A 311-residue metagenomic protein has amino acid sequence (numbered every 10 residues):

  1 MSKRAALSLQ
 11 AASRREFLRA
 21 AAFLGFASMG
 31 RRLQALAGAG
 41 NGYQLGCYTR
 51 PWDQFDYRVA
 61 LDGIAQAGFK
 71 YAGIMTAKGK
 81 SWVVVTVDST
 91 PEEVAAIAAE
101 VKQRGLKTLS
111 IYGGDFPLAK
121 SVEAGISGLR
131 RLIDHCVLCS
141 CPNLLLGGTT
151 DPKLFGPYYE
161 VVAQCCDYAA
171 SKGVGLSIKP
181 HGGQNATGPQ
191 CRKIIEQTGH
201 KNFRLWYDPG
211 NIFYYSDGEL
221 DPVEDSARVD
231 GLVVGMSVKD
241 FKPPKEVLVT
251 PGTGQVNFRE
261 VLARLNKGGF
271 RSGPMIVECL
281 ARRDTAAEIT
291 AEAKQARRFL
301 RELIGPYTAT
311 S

Functional and structural regions predicted by a protein language model:
M1-S13: N-terminal secretory signal peptides
E16, A21-G30, R58-V59, E100-K107 (+2 more regions): Active-site acidic/histidine proton-transfer and metal-coordination neighborhood in alpha/beta enzyme cores
R31-G63: C-terminal segment of N-terminal export signals and the immediately downstream linker at the start of the mature
Y43, L61, Q164-Q255, R259-L262: Acidic/histidine-rich catalytic cores of soluble enzymes
Y43-C47, A72-I74, T108-G113, L144-L146 (+4 more regions): Hydrophobic faces of well-ordered beta-strands that scaffold small-molecule active sites in alpha/beta enzyme cores
A60-A77, S140: Catalytic domains of carbohydrate-active enzymes, especially glycoside hydrolases
M75-A96: Glycine-rich, proline-tolerant flexible connector loops at the mouths of alpha/beta enzymes
I289-T308: C-terminal helical cap(s) of enzyme catalytic domains, especially alpha/beta-barrels
